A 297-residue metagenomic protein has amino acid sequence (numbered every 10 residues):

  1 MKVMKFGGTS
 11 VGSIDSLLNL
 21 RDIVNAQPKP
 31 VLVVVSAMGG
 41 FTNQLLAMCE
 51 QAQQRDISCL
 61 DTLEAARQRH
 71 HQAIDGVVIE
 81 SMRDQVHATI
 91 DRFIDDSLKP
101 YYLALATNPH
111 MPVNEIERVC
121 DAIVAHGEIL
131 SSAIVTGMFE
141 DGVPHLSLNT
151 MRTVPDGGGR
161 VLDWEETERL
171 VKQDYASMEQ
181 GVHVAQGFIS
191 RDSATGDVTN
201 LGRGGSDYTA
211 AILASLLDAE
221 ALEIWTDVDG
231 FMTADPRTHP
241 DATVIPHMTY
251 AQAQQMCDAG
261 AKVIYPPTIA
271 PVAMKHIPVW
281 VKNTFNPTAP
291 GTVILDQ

Functional and structural regions predicted by a protein language model:
M1-I264, I269: Nucleotide/pyrophosphate-binding catalytic subdomain
K29, V86, G291-Q297: Intrinsic structural disorder
Y250-D296: A conserved active-site cap/scaffold subdomain adjacent to cofactor or substrate pockets
